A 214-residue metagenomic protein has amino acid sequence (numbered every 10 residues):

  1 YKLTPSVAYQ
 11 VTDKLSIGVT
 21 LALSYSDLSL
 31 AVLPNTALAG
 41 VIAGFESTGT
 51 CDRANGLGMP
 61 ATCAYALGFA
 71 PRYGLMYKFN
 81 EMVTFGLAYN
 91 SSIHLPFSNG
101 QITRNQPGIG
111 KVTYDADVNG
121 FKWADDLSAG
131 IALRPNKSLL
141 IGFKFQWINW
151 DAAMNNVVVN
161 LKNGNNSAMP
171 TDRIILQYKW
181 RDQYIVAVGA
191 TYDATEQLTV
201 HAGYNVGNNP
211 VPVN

Functional and structural regions predicted by a protein language model:
Y1-N214: Outer-membrane beta-barrel porins/channels
